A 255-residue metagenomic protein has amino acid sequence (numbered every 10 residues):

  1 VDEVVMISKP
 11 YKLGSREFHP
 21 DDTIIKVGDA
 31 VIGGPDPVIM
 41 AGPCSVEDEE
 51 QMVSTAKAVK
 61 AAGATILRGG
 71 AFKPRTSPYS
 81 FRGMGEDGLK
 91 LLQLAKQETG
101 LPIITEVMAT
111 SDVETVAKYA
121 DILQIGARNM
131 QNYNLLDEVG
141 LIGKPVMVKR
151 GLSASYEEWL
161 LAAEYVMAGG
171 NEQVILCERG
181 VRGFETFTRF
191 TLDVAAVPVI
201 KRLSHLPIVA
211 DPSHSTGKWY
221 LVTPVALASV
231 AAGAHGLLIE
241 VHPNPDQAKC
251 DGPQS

Functional and structural regions predicted by a protein language model:
V1-I39: Non-catalytic terminal accessory/regulatory regions of metabolic enzymes
D2-E3, I7-K9, D21-D22, A41-E47 (+2 more regions): Long, contiguous binding/interaction regions
K26-V27, I142-V241: Catalytic alpha/beta core domains of metabolic enzymes, predominantly
P37-P43, T65-G69, I103-T105, L123-I125 (+4 more regions): Hydrophobic faces of well-ordered beta-strands that scaffold small-molecule active sites in alpha/beta enzyme cores
P37-S54, S77-R82, P102-E106, A127 (+2 more regions): Active-site mouth loops of central-metabolism enzymes
R68-E86, H242-S255: Glycine-rich, proline-tolerant flexible connector loops at the mouths of alpha/beta enzymes
F81-T105, E138-P145, V194-V209, Q254-S255: Alpha-helix-loop-beta-strand connector modules within alpha/beta enzyme cores
M84, G100-D112, D121-N134, P145-Y156 (+2 more regions): Catalytic beta/alpha-barrel core
